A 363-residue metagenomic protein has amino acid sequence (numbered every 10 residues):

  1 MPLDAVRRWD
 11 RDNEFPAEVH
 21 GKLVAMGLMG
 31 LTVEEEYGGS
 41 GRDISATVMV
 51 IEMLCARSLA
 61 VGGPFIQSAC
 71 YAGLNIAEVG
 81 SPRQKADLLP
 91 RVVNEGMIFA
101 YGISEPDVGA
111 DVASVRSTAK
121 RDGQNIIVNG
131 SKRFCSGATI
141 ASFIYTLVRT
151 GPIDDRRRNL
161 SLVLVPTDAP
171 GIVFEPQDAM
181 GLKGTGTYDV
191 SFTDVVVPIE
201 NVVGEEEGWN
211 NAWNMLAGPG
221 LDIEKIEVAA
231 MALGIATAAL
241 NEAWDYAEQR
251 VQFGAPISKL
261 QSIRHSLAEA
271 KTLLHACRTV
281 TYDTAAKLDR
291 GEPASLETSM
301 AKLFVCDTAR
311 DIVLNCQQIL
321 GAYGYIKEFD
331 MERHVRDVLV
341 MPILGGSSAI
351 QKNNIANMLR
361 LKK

Functional and structural regions predicted by a protein language model:
M1-I66, Q84-D87, R91-N94, L359-K363: Amphipathic, small/basic residue-rich leader segments at the start of a protein or domain
L3-R11, W244, E248-A255, K271-F304 (+1 more regions): C-terminal helix-coil-helix/basic helical segment that borders enzyme active sites and/or dimer interfaces and provides
M49-V50, Y71, G218, L320-K363: Glycine-rich phosphate/cofactor-binding loops in nucleotide/flavin-utilizing enzymes
G62-R83, G109-V112: N-terminal glycine-rich flavin-associated loop
E95-I103: A short, Trp-centered hydrophobic/proline-enriched beta-strand micro-motif
S117-K120: A structural signal for short hydrophobic beta-strand segments in well-ordered beta-sheet cores
N125, N129-E175: A short core secondary-structure module
F174-H275, M341, N357, K363: Glycine-rich beta->alpha junctions and the first turn(s) of the following alpha-helix
